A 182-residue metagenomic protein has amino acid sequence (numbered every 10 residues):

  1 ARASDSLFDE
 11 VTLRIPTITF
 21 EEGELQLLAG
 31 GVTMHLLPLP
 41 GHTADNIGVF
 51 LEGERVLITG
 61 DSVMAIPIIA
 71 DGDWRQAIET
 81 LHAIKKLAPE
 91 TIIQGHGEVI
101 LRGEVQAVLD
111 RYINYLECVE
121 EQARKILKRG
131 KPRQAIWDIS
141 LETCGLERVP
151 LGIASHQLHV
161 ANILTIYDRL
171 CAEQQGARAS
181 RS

Functional and structural regions predicted by a protein language model:
A1-L37, I78-E79: Metallo-beta-lactamase
E21-G23, A44-G48: Short glycine-rich loop/turn motifs
L28-G30, V49-G53: Active-site beta-strand termini and strand-to-loop segments that position acidic
P38-P40, I58-G60, E90-E98: Active-site neighborhood of phospho(di)ester-bond hydrolases with catalytic His/Asp-centered motifs
T43-N46, M64-P67, G97-G103: Active-site environment of divalent metal-dependent phosphoester hydrolases
I68-G72, Q106-A107: Short, solvent-exposed loop/turn segments at secondary-structure boundaries
I78-W137: Divalent-metal (often Zn2+) His-rich catalytic cores of metallo-beta-lactamase-fold enzymes
K125-S182: C-terminal regulatory/interaction regions
